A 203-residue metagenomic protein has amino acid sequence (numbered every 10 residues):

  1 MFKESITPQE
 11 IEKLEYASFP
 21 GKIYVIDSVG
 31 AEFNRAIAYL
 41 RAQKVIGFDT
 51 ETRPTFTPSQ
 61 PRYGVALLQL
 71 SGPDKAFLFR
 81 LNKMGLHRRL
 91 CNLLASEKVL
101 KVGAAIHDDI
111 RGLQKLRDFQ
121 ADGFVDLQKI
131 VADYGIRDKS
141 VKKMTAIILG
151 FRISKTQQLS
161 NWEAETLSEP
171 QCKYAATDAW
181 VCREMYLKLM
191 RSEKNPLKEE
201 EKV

Functional and structural regions predicted by a protein language model:
M1-I46, L116, L127, W180 (+1 more regions): N-terminal accessory regions of nucleic-acid-interacting proteins
K22-S28, R41-V45, T55-K155, L159-Y174 (+1 more regions): Conserved DEDDh/DEDDy metal-dependent 3′-5′ exonuclease domain
